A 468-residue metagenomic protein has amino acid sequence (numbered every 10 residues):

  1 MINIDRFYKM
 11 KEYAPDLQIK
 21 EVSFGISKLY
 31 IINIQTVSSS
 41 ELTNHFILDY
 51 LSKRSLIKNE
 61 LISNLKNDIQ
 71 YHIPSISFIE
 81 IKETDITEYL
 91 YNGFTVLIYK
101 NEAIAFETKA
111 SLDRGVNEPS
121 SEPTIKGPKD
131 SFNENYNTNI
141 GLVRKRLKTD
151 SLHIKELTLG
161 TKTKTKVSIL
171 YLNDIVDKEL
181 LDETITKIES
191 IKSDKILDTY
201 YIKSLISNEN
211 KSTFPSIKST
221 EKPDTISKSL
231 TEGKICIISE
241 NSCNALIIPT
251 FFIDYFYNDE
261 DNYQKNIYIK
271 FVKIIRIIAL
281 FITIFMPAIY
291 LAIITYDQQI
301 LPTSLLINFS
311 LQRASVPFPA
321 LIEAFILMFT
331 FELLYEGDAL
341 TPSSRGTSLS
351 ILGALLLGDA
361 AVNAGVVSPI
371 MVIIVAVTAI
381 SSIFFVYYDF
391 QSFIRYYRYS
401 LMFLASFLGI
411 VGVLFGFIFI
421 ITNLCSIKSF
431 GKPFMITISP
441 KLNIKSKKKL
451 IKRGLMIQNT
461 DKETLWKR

Functional and structural regions predicted by a protein language model:
M1-F285, Q299-T303, L424-R468: Membrane-embedded alpha-helical signal segments
K148, A314, V366, G409-I410: Amphipathic alpha-helical protein-protein interaction surfaces
S239-N241, A320, S343, L408: Active-site proximal loops enriched in glycine and acidic residues that flank catalytic Cys/His/Asp and coordinate
F251-Y399: Transmembrane alpha-helical segments that form the functional core of multipass membrane systems
P369-M371, V375-R468: Hydrophobic alpha-helical transmembrane segments of membrane transport and translocation systems, primarily multi-pass
